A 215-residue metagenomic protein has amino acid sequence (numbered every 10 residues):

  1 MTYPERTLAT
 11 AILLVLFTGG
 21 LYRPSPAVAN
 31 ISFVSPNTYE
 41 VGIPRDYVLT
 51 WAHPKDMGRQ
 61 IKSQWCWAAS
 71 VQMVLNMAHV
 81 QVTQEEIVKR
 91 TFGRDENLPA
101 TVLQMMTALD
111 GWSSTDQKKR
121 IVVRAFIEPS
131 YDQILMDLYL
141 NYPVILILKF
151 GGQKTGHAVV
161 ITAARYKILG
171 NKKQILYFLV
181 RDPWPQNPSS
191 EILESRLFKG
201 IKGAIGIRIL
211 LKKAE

Functional and structural regions predicted by a protein language model:
M1-A9: Bacterial N-terminal signal peptides that target proteins for export
A11-G20: Bacterial N-terminal signal peptides
S25-I43, V48-T50, E86-E215: Conserved active-site-adjacent core of cysteine acyl-enzyme catalytic domains
T50-I61: A short glycine/serine-rich beta->alpha loop
Q60-A69, Q81-V82, E96-L103, E128: Soluble non-cytosolic domains of exported or imported proteins
I61, M77, R124: Short, flexible active-site loop motifs that bind/organize anionic cofactors or intermediates
S70-L75: Buried hydrophobic packing segments
A78-I87: Short, well-structured active-site flanking segments
